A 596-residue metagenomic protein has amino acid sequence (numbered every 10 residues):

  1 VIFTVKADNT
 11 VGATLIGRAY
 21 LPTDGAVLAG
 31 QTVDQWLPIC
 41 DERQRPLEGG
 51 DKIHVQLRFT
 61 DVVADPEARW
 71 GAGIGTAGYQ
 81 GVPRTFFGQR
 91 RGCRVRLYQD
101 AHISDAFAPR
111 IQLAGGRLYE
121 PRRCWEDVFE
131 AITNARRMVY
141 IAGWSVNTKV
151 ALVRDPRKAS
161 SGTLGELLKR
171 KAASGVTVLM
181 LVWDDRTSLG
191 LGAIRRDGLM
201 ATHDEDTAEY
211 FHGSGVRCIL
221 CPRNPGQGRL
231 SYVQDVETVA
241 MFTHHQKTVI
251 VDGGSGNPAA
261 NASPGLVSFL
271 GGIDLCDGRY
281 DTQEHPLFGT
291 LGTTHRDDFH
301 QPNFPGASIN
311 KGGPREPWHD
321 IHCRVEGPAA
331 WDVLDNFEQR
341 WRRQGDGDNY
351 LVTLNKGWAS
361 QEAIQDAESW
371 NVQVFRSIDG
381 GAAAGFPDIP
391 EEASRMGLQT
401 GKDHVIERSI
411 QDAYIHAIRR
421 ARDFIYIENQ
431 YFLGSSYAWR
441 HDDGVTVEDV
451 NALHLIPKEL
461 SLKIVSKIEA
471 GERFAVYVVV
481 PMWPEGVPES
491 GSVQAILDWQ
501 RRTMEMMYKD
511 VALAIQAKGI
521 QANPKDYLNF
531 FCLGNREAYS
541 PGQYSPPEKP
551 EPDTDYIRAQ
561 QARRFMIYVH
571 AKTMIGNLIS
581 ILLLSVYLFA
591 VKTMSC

Functional and structural regions predicted by a protein language model:
V1-K6, V11-H54, G81-M138, A142-A417 (+4 more regions): HKD-type phospholipase D/PLD-like phosphodiesterase module
L57-G71: Non-catalytic propeptide/linker segments at domain boundaries
E67-Q89: N-terminal carbohydrate-binding accessory modules
L164, Y414, I427, I456-I464 (+1 more regions): Extended, hydrophobic alpha-helical segments in both membrane/secreted and soluble proteins
G434-D449: Active-site His/acidic residue clusters
V445-A452, Q560-A562: Short, contiguous acidic/charged loop-to-helix segments that flank catalytic cores in large enzymes
L582-M594: Amphipathic alpha-helical/coiled-coil segments positioned at domain termini
